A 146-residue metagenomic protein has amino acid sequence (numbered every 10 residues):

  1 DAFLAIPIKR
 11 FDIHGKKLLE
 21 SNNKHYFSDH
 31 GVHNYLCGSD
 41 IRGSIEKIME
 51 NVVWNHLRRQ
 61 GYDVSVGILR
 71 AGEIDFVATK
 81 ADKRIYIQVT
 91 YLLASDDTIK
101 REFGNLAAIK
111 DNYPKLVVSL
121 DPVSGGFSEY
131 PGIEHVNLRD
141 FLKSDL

Functional and structural regions predicted by a protein language model:
D1-R84: Accessory nucleic acid-recognition modules appended to NTPase machines
Y26, I87, L116-V118, E134-V136: Hydrophobic/aromatic beta-strand patches that form the interior of the parallel beta-sheet core in alpha/beta enzyme
I41, K80, R101-E102, Y130-I133: Short, glycine/charged-enriched secondary-structure capping and boundary segments
L57, D75, I87, L106 (+1 more regions): Hydrophobic, well-ordered secondary-structure elements that form the walls of internal hydrophobic environments
D63, P114, G132-E134: Conserved beta-strand segments of alpha/beta enzyme cores
T79-S95, E102: Active-site ExK catalytic segment of metal-dependent nucleases
L93-V123, E129-Y130: Basic, amphipathic alpha-helical patches used to engage nucleic acids or provide basic targeting signals, exemplified
P122-L146: Domain-level recognition of nuclease-like catalytic cores that cleave nucleotide substrates
